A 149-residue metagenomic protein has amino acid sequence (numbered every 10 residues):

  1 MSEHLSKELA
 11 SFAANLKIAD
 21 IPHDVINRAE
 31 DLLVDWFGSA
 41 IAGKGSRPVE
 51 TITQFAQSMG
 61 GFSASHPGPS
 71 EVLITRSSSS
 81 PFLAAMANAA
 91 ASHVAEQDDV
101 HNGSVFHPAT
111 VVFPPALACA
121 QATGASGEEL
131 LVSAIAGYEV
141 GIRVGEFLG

Functional and structural regions predicted by a protein language model:
M1-G149: N-terminal core-entry segment
